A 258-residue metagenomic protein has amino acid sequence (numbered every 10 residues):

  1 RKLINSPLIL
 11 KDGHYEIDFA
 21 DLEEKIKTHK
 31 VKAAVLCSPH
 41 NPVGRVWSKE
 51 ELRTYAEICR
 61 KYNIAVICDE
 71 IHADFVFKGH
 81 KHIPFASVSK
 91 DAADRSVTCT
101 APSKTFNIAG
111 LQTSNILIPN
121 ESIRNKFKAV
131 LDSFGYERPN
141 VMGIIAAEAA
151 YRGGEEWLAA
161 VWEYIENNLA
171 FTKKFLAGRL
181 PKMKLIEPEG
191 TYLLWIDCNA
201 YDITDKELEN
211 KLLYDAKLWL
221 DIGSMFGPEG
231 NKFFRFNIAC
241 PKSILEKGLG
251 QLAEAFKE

Functional and structural regions predicted by a protein language model:
R1-E258: PLP-dependent class I/II
